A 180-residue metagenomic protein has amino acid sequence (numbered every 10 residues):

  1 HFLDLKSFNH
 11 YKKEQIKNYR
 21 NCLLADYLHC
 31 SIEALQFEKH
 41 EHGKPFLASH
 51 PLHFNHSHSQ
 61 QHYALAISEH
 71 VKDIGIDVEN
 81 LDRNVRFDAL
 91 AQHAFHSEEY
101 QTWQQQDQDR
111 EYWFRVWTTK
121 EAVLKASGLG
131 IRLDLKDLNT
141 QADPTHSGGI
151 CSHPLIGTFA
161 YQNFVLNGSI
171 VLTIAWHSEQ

Functional and structural regions predicted by a protein language model:
H1-Q180: Core catalytic alpha/beta fold that binds nucleotide/phospho-ligands
